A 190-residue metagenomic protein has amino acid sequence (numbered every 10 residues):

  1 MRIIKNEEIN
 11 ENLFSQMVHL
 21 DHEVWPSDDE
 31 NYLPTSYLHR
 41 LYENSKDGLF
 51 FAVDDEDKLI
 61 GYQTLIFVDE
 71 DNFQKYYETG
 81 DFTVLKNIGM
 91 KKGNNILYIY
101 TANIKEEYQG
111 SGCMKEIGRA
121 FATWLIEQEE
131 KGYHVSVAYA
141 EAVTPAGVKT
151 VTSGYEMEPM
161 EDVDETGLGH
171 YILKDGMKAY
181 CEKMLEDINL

Functional and structural regions predicted by a protein language model:
M1-G61, F67: Short amphipathic alpha-helix that is part of the acyltransferase structural core
K5-I9, V24, D28-D29, A102-E106 (+1 more regions): Terminal substrate-recognition subdomain of acyl/acetyltransferases
D21, Q63, G118-F121, E141 (+1 more regions): Polar/charged side chains located within well-ordered beta-strands of beta-rich proteins
G48-F50, N95, G167-Y171: Short beta-strand micro-motifs in enzyme catalytic cores
D55-K58, N72, K131-H134: Short, solvent-exposed loop/turn segments that connect beta-strands within catalytic domains and beta-strand-rich
K58-F73, C113-A120: Conserved long hydrophobic alpha-helices within structured protein cores
T64-T101: Conserved acyl-donor/pantetheine-binding loop and adjacent beta-alpha core of acyl/acetyltransferases and related
I104, G110-I126: Conserved acetyl-CoA-binding loop-helix of GNAT-fold acetyltransferases
